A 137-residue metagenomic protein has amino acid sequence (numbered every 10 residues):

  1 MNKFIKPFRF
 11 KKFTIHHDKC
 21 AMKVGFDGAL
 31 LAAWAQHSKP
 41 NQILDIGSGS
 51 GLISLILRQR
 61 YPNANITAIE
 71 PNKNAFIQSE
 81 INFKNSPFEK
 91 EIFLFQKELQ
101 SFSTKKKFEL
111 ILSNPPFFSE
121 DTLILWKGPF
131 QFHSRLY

Functional and structural regions predicted by a protein language model:
N2-S38: Class I SAM-dependent transferase core
P40-G47: Conserved class I S-adenosyl-L-methionine
G51, L55: Glycine-rich SAM-binding Motif I of class I
N65-E70: Conserved SAM-binding motif I beta-strand of class I
S79-E80: Conserved SAM-binding loop
F88-L99: Conserved SAM-binding strand-loop segment of SAM-dependent methyltransferases
S101-L110: A short acidic, Gly/Pro-enriched loop at the edge of an enzyme's catalytic core that lines a small-molecule cofactor
P115-Y137: Mobile active-site "lid"/loop adjacent to the S-adenosyl-L-methionine
